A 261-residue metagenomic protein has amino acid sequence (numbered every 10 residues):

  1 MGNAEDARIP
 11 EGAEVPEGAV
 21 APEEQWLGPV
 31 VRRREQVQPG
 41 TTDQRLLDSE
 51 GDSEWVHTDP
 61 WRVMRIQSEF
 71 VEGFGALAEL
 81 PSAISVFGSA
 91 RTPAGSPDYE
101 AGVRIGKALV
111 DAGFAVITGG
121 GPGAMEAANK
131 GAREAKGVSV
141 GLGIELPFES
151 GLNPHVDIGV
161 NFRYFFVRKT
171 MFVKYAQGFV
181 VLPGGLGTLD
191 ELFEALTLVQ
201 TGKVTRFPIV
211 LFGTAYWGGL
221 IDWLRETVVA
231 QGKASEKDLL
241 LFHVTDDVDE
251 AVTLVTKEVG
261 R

Functional and structural regions predicted by a protein language model:
G2-N3, R8-I144: Glycine-rich beta-alpha loop segments
L77, A112, A135, Y175 (+4 more regions): Change "in soluble alpha/beta enzymes" to "in soluble alpha/beta proteins
L77-E79, A108-V110, A132-R133, S150-P154 (+3 more regions): Solvent-exposed alpha-helices and their adjacent loops that cap or buttress functional pockets in soluble metabolic
S82-S85, F114-A115, G137-G141, D157-G159 (+3 more regions): Structural motif
G123-V181: Acidic/glycine-enriched connector segments
E145-G151, T188, Y216-G219: Short gly/pro/ser/thr-enriched loop/turn and capping motifs at secondary-structure boundaries
R163-A215, V259-R261: Active-site/ligand-binding-proximal alpha/beta "capping" segment
L211-R261: C-terminal functional extensions of proteins
